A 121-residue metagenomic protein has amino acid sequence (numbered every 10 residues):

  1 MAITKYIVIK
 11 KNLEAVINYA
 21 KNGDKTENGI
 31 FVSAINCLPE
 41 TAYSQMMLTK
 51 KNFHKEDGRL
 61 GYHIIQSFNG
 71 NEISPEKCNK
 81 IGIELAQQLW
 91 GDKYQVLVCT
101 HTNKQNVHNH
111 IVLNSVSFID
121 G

Functional and structural regions predicted by a protein language model:
M1-G121: N-terminal nicking endonuclease/strand-transfer module with a His-rich metal-binding environment and a catalytic Tyr
